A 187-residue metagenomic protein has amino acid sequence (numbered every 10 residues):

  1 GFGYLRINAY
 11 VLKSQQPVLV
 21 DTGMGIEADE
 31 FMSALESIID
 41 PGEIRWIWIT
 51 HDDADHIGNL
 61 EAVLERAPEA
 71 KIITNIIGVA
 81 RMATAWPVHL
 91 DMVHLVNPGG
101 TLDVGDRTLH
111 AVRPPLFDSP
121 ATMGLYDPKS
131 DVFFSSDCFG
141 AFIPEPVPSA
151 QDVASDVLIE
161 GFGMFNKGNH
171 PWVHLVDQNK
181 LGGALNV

Functional and structural regions predicted by a protein language model:
G1-S37, G124-D137: Conserved beta-strand hairpin/beta-sheet module of binuclear metal-dependent hydrolase folds, prominently
G3, G25-D29, A54, L175-G182: Conserved phosphate-coordination/catalytic loops
V20-T22, I44-D52, I72-I76, F133-S136 (+2 more regions): Active-site neighborhood of phospho(di)ester-bond hydrolases with catalytic His/Asp-centered motifs
E27-I73: Active-site metal-binding motif and surrounding structural segment of the metallo-beta-lactamase
R45, E61, P68-A70, G100 (+3 more regions): Generic beta-strand structural signal
I73-T122, V176, K180-A184: Metallo-beta-lactamase
L116-V187: Metallo-beta-lactamase
